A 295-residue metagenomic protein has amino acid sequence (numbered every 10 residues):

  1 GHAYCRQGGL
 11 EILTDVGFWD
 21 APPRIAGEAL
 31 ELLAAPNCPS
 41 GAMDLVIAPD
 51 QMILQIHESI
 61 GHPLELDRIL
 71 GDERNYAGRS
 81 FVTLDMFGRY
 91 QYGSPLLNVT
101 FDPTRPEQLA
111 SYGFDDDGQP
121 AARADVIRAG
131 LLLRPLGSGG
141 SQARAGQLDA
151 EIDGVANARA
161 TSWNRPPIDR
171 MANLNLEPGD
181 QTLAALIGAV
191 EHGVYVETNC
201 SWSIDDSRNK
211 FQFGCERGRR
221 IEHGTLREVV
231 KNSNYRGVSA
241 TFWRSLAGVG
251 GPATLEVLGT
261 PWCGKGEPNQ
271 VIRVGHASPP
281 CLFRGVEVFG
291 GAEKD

Functional and structural regions predicted by a protein language model:
G1-R68, R134, G250-E256: Internal alpha/beta scaffold segment
P63-R79: Mature, solvent-exposed C-terminal subdomains and processed small-chain segments of exported/organellar
N75-D295: Dual-mode signal for accessory low-complexity, basic/Gly-rich regions
